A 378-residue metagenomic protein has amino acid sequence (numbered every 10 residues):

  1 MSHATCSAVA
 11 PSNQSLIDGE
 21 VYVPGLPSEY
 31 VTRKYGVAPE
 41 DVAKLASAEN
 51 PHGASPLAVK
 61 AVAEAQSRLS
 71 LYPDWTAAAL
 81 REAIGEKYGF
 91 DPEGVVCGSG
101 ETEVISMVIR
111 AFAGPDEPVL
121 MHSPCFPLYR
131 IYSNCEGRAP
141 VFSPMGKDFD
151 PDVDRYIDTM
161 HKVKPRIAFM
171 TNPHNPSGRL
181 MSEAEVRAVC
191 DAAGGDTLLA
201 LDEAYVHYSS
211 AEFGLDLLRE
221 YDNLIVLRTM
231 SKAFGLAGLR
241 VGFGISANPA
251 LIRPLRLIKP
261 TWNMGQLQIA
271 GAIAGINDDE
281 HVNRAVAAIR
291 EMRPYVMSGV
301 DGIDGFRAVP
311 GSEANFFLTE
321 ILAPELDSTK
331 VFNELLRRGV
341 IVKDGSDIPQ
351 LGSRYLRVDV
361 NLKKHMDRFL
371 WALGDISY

Functional and structural regions predicted by a protein language model:
S2, R337-R338, P349-Y378: PLP-dependent enzyme catalytic core of the Aspartate aminotransferase-like
S2-G100, M107: N-terminal small-domain helix-loop-helix segment of the aminotransferase-like
C6, I289-R290, I303-R338: Conserved PLP-binding catalytic core of the aspartate aminotransferase-like
E40-D41, D91-V95, D116-P118, D196 (+2 more regions): Short acidic capping loops at alpha-helix termini that bridge into adjacent secondary structure
K44-A46, P140-P144, I167-P173, L199-L201 (+1 more regions): Short beta-strands and strand-loop turn motifs
S55, T76, N223-G302, R307-V309: PLP-dependent aminotransferase class I/II
A111-M170: PLP-dependent aminotransferase-like
N134, P151-K164, P176-A233: Active-site pre-lysine segment of PLP-dependent enzymes
